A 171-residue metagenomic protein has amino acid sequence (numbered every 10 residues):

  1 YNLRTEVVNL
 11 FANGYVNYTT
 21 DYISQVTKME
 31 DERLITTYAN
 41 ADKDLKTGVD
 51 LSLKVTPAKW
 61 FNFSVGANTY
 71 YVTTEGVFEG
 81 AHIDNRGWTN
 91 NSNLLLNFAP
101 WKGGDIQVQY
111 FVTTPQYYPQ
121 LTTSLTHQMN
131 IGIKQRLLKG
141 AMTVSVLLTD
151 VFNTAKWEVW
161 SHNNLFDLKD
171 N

Functional and structural regions predicted by a protein language model:
Y1, A12-Y18, V65-Y71, V108-V112 (+1 more regions): Transmembrane beta-barrel strands of outer-membrane/channel proteins
Y1-T5, V49-V55, L94-F98, I131-Q135 (+2 more regions): Residues on the lipid-exposed face of transmembrane beta-strands in outer-membrane beta-barrel proteins
L3-G66, N91: Outer membrane beta-barrel strand-and-loop segments of large Gram-negative receptors, especially TonB-dependent
T5-L10, K59-F63, K102-V108, L137-V144: Repeated loop/turn-to-beta-strand initiation elements of outer-membrane beta-barrel proteins
G14, Y22-D31, T36, T74-I83 (+3 more regions): Outer-membrane beta-barrel translocator domains and adjoining extracellular loop/strand segments of Gram-negative
V16, K43-T47, D84-S92, L125-M129 (+1 more regions): Residues that define the transmembrane beta-barrel architecture of outer-membrane proteins
T69-T74, G87-L137, W160-S161, L165: C-terminal beta-barrel architecture of Gram-negative outer-membrane proteins
L137-N171: C-terminal beta-signal and adjacent terminal beta-strands/loops of Gram-negative outer-membrane beta-barrel proteins
